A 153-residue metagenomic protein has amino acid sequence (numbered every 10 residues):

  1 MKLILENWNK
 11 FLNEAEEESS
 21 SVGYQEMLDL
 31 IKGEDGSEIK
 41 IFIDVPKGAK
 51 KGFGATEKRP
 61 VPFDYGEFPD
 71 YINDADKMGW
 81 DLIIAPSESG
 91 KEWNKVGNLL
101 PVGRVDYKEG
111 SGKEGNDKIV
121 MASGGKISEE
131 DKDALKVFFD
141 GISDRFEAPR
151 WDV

Functional and structural regions predicted by a protein language model:
K2-N7, A122-S123: Extreme N-terminal leader/activation tails
L5-W8, L12-A15: Proteolytic processing junctions in secreted/extracellular precursors, especially proprotein convertase/trypsin-like
E17-V153: Hydrophobic N-terminal alpha-helices or hydrophobic patches in metabolic proteins across all domains of life
